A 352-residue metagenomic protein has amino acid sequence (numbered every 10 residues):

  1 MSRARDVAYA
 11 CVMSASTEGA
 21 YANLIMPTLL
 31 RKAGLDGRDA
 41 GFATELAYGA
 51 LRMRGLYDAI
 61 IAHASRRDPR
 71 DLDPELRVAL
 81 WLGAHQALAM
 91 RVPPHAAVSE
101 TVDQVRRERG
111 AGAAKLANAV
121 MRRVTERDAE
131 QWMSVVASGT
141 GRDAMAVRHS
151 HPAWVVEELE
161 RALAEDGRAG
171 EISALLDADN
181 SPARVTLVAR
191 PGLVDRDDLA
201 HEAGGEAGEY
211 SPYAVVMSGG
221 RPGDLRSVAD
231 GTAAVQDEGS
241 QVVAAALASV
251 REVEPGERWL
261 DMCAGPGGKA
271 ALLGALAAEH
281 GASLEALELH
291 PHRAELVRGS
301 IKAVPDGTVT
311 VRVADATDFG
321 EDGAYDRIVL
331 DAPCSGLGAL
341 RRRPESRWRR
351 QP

Functional and structural regions predicted by a protein language model:
M1-P352: S-adenosylmethionine
